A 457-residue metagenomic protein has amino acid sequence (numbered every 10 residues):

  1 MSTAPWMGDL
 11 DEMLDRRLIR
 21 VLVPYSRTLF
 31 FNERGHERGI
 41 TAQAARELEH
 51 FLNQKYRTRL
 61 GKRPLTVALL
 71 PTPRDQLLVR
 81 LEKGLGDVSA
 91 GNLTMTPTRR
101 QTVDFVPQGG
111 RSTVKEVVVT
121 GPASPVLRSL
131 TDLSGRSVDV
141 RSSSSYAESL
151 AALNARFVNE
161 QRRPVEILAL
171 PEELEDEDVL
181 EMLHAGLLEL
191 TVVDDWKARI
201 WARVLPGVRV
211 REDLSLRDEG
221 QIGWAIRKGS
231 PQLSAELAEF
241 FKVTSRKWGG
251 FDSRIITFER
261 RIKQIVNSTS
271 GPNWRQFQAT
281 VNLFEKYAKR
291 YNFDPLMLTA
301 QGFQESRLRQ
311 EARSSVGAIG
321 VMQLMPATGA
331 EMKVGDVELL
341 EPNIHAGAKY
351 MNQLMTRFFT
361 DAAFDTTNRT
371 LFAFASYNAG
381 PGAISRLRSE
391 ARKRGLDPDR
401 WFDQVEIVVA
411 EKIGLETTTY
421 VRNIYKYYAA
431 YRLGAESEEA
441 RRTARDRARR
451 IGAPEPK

Functional and structural regions predicted by a protein language model:
M1-E12, G39-F51, G121-A147, D195 (+5 more regions): Extended ligand-binding regions for polar small-molecule ligands
W6, L22-R27, L70-Q76, G84-P97 (+6 more regions): Beta->alpha turn/N-cap motifs
W6, T58-V79, P125-V126, P164-E181 (+1 more regions): Short helix-initiation/N-cap motifs at beta->coil->alpha
R20-L29, R34-Y56, V114-L174, G271-L283: Bilobed "Venus flytrap"/periplasmic-binding protein-like clamshell domains and structurally analogous long
T28, R46, Q54-D132, W196-I200 (+4 more regions): Acidic, polar ligand-binding/catalytic clefts
A225-I226, N368-S437: Catalytic and substrate-binding regions of cell-wall glycan-acting enzymes that process beta-1,4-linked
E259-R307, E341-I344, F358-A362: Export/targeting segments at the very N-terminus of extracytoplasmic proteins
E311-G335, L340-Q353, P398-R400, I424: Substrate-binding/active-site groove segments that recognize and process beta-1,4-linked N-acetyl-hexosamine
